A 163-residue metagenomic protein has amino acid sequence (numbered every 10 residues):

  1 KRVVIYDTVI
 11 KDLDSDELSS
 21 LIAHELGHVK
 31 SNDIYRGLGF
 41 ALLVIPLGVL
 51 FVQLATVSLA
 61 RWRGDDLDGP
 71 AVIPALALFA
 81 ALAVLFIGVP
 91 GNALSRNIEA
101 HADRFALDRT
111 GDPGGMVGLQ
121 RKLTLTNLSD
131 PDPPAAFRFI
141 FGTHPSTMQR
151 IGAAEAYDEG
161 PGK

Functional and structural regions predicted by a protein language model:
K1-L67, A81-K163: Polar-ligand-bearing catalytic/cofactor-coordination segments of membrane-embedded or membrane-tethered inner-membrane
D68-A77: Hydrophobic alpha-helical transmembrane segments
